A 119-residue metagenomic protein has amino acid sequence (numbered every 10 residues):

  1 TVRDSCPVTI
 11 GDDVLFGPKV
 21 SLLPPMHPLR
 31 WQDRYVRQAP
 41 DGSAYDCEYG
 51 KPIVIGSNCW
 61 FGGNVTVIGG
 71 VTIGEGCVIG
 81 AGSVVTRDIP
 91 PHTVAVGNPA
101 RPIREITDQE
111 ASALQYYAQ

Functional and structural regions predicted by a protein language model:
T1-V71, N98, I106-T107: Flexible, glycine/small-residue-enriched loop-and-beta-strand segment within the central core of proteins
R34-R37, I53, C77-G80, Y116-Q119: Short, highly charged low-complexity linear segments
T66-A100, A111-A113: C-terminal/domain-terminus segments
I103-Q119: Short, basic/aromatic-enriched C-terminal tail that caps enzymatic domains
